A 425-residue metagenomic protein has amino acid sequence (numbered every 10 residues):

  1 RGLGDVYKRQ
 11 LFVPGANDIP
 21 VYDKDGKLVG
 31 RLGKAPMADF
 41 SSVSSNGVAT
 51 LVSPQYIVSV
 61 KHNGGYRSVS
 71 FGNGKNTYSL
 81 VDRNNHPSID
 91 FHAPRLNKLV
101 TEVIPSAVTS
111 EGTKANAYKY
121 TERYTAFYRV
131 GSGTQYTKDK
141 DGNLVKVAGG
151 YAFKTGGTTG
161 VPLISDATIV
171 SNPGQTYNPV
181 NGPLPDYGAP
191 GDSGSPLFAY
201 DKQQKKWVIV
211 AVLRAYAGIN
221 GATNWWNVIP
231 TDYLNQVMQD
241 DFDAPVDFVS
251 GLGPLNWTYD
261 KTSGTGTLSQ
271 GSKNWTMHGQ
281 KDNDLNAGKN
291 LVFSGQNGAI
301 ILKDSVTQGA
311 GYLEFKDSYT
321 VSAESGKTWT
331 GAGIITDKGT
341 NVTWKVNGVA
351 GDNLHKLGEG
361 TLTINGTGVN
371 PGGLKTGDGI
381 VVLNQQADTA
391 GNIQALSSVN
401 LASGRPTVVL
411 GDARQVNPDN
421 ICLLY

Functional and structural regions predicted by a protein language model:
R1, D5-L28, G47-N63, T158-G182 (+1 more regions): C-terminal subregion of chymotrypsin/trypsin-like serine protease catalytic domains
G2-L3, H86, V306-G311: Extracellular interaction modules
V43-N46, P190-S193, G348-A350, G368-N370: Short, small/polar residue-rich loop motifs at catalytic or cofactor-binding pockets
S53-P54, V58-I89, L99-V103: Catalytic-histidine neighborhood of serine endopeptidases, predominantly the chymotrypsin-like S1/PA family
H62-Y66, N97-E102, S132-Y136, K202-Q204 (+6 more regions): Acidic glycine-/aspartate-rich tracts in secreted/extracellular proteins
G65-T77, K119, R123-S132, A199: Short conserved beta-strand and strand-loop elements enriched in small hydrophobics with frequent Asp/Gly
F91, R95-G191: Chymotrypsin/trypsin-fold serine protease catalytic domain
D240, A244-L255, Y259-T262, G266-T343 (+2 more regions): Beta-strand repeat architectures
